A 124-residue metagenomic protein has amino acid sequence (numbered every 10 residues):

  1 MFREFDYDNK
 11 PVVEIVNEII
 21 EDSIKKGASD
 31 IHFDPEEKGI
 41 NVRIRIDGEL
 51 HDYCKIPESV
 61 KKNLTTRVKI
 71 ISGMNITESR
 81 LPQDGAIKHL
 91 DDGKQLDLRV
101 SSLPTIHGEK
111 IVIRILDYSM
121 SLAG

Functional and structural regions predicted by a protein language model:
M1-G124: N-terminal "pre-motor" subdomain/linker immediately upstream of P-loop NTPase catalytic cores
